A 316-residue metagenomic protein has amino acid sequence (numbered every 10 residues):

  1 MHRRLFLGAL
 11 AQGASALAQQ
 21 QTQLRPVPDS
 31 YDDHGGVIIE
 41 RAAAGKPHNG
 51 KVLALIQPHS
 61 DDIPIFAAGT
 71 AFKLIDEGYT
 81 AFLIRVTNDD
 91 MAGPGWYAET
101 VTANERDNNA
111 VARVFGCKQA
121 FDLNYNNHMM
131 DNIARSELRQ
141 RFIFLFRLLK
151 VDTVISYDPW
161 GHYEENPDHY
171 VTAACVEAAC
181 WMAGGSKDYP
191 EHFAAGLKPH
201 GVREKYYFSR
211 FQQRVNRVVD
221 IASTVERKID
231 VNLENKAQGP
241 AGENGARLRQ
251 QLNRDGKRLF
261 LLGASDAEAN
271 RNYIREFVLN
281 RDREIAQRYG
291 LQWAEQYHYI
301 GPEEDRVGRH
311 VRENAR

Functional and structural regions predicted by a protein language model:
M1-A14: N-terminal secretory signal peptides and thylakoid transit peptides that target proteins across membranes
L7, Q23, V27-E40, G45-P47 (+2 more regions): C-terminal accessory domains and tails appended to enzymatic cores
G8, T22-L149, R306-H310: Active-site rim/loop-helix segments in enzyme catalytic domains that contact anionic ligands
A16-A18: Boundary at the C-terminal end of the N-terminal hydrophobic targeting segment
L55, R85, D122-N124, S156 (+3 more regions): Structural signal for conserved beta-strand scaffold positions within catalytic alpha/beta enzyme cores
H59, N166-H169, N235: Histidine-centered active-site/metal-ligand motif
F82, A120-K205: Internal alpha/beta domain cores that form substrate/cofactor-binding pockets in large enzymes and binding proteins
R106-A110, A173-A174, A178, E226 (+1 more regions): Residues on a specific face of well-ordered alpha-helices
